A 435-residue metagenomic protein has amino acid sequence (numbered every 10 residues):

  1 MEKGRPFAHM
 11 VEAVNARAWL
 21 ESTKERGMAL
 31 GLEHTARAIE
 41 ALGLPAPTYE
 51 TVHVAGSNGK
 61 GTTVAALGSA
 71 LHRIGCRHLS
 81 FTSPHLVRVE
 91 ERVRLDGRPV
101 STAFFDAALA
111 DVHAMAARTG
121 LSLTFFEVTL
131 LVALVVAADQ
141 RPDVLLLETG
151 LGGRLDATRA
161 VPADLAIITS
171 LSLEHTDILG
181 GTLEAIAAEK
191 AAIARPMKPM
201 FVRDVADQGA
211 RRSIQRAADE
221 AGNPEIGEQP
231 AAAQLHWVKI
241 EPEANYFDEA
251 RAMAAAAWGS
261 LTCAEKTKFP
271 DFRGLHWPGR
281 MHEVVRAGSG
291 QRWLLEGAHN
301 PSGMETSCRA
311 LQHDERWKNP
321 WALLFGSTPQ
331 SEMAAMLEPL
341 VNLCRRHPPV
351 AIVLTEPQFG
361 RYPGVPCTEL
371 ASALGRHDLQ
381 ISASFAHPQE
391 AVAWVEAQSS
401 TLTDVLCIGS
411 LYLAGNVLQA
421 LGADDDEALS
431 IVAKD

Functional and structural regions predicted by a protein language model:
M1-N58, T62-R77, L86-V87, F201-V202: N-terminal leader/targeting and accessory segments in enzymes
E12, R26, L32, A36-P47 (+3 more regions): ATP-dependent carboxylate-amine ligase catalytic core
L20, S57, H78, L146 (+7 more regions): Residue-level signal for inorganic ion chemistry
L67, R154-D164, L418-Q419: Short Gly/Thr/Asp-enriched flexible loops that form oxyanion-binding sites at enzyme active sites
V144-E148, A163-T267: Acidic, Mg2+-coordinating active-site environments of NTP-dependent enzymes
V144-L147, A157-R159, A163-I167, S172 (+1 more regions): Nucleotide phosphate-binding/pyrophosphate-handling subdomain across enzymes that bind or process nucleotide phosphates
D207-Q229, A233-Q234, D248, G259 (+2 more regions): C-terminal helical cap/extension that packs against the catalytic core of soluble nucleotide-cofactor enzymes
P357-G360, D426-D435: Short, flexible loop segments at boundaries between secondary-structure elements
